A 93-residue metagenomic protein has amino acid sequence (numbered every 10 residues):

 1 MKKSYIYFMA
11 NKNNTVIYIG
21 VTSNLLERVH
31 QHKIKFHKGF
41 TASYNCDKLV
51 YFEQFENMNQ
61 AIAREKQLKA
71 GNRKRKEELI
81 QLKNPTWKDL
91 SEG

Functional and structural regions predicted by a protein language model:
M1-H37, A42-F52, I62-K69, L79 (+1 more regions): GIY-YIG nuclease catalytic motif and its immediate N-terminal context
F55: Short, surface-exposed polybasic/aromatic micro-patch for ligand or macromolecular engagement
M58: C2H2-type zinc-finger recognition helix
G71-R73: A common structural junction motif
